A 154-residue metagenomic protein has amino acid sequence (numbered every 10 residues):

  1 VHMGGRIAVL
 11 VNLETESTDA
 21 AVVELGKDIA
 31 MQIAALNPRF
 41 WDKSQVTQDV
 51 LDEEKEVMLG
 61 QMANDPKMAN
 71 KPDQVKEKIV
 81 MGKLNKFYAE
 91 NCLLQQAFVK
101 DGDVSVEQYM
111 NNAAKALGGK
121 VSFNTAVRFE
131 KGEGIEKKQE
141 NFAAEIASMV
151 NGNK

Functional and structural regions predicted by a protein language model:
V1-K154: N-terminal assembly/interaction segments in proteins that build large macromolecular machines
